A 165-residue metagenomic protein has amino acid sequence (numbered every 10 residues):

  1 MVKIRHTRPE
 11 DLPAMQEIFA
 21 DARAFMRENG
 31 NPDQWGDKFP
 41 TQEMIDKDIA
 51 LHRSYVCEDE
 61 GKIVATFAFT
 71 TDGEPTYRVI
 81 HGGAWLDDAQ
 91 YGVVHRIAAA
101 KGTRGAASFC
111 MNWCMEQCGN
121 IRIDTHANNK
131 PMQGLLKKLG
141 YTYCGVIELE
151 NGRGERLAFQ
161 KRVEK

Functional and structural regions predicted by a protein language model:
K3-E17: A short beta-loop-alpha structural element at the N-terminal edge of CoA-dependent acyl/N-acetyltransferase catalytic
R23-E43: Conserved GNAT-fold acetyl-CoA-binding loop/helix
H52-F69: Conserved beta-hairpin
A68-G102: Conserved acyl-donor/pantetheine-binding loop and adjacent beta-alpha core of acyl/acetyltransferases and related
A99-E116, Q133-K138: Conserved acetyl-CoA-binding loop-helix of GNAT-fold acetyltransferases
Q117-N128: Conserved GNAT acetyl-CoA-binding A-motif
D124, T142-R156: Conserved catalytic-core motifs of GNAT/GCN5-like acyltransferases
N128-G145: Conserved active-site alpha-helix within GNAT-family acetyltransferase domains
